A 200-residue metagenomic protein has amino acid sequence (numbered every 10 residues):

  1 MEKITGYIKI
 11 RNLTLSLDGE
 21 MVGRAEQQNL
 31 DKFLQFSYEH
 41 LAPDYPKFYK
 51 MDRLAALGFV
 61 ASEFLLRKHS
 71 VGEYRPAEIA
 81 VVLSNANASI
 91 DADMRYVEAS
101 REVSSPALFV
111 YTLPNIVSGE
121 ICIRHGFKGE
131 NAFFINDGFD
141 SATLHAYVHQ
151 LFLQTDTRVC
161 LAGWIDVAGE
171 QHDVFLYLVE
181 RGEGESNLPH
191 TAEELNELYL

Functional and structural regions predicted by a protein language model:
M1-L200: Conserved "HGTGT" condensation-loop signature of ketosynthase/thiolase-family condensing enzymes that catalyze
